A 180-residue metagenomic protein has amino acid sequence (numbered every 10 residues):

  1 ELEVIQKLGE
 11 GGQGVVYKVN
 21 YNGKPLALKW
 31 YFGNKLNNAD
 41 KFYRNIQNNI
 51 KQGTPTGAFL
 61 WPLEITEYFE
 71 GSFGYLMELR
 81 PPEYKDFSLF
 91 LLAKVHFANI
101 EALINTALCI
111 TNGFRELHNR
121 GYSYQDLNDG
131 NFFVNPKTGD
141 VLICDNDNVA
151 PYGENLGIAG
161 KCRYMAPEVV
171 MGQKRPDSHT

Functional and structural regions predicted by a protein language model:
I5-G11: Protein kinase glycine-rich loop
G12-I65, S88-F90, V95: ATP-binding glycine-rich loop module of kinase domains
L60-T106: Conserved structural core of kinase catalytic domains
F114, H118-P136: Catalytic-loop of the protein kinase fold
C144-A150: Activation of the activation-loop gatekeeper triad in protein kinase-fold domains
N155-G172: Conserved activation segment of eukaryotic-like protein kinases, specifically the C-terminal portion of the activation
R175-T180: Activation loop
